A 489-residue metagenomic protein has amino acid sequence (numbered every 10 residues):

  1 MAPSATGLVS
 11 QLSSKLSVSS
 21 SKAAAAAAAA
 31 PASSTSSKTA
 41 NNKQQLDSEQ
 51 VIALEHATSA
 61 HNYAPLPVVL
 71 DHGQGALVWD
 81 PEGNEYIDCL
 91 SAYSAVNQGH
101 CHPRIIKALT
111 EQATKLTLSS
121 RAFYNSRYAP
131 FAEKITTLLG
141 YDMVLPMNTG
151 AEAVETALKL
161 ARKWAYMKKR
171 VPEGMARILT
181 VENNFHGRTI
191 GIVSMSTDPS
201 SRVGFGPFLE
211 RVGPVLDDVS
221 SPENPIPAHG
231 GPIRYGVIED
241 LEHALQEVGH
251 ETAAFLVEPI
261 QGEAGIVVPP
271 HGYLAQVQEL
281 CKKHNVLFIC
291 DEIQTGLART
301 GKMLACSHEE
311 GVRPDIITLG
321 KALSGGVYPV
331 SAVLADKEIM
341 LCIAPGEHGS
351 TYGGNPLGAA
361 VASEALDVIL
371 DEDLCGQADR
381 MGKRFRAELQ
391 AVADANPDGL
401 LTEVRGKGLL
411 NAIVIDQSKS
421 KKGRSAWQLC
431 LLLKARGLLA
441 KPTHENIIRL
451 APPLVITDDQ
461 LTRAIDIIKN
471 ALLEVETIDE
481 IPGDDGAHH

Functional and structural regions predicted by a protein language model:
M1-K38: N-terminal mitochondrial targeting presequence
V9-L12, S34-H489: Conserved N-terminal phosphate-binding loop of PLP-dependent enzymes in the Aspartate aminotransferase
